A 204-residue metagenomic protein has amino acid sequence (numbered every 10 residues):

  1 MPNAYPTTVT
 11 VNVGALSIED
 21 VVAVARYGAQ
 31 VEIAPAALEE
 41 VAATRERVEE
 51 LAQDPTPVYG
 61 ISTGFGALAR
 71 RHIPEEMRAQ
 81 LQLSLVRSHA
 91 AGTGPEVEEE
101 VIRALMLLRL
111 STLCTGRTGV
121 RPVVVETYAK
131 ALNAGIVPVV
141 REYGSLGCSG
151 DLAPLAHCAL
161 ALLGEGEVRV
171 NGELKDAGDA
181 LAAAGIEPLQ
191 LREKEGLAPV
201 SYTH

Functional and structural regions predicted by a protein language model:
P2-P55: N- or domain-start disorder-to-order transition segments that initiate the globular core
V9-V13, E32-E40, I73-M77, T93-V97 (+6 more regions): Catalytic cores of large soluble enzymes that bind and process phosphate-bearing ligands
A15-A23, Y27, R71-V101, K130 (+3 more regions): Glycine-/small-residue-rich beta-strand-loop submotif within the FAD-binding core of flavoenzymes
E32, V58-G60, G64-A67, V86 (+1 more regions): Short, conserved beta-strand segments within well-ordered enzyme catalytic domains that often line or immediately flank
A37-P57, T127-E142, P188-L189, K194-P199: Short, hydrophobic/aliphatic alpha-helical segments
E49-Q53, M77-R141: Anion-binding (especially nucleotide phosphate/pyrophosphate-binding) glycine-rich loop and adjoining beta-alpha core
P57-R71, E142-L162: Conserved phosphate/anionic-ligand binding catalytic regions in large, soluble enzymes, centered on
T203-H204: Conserved small/polar residues in nucleotide/adenosyl-binding loops
